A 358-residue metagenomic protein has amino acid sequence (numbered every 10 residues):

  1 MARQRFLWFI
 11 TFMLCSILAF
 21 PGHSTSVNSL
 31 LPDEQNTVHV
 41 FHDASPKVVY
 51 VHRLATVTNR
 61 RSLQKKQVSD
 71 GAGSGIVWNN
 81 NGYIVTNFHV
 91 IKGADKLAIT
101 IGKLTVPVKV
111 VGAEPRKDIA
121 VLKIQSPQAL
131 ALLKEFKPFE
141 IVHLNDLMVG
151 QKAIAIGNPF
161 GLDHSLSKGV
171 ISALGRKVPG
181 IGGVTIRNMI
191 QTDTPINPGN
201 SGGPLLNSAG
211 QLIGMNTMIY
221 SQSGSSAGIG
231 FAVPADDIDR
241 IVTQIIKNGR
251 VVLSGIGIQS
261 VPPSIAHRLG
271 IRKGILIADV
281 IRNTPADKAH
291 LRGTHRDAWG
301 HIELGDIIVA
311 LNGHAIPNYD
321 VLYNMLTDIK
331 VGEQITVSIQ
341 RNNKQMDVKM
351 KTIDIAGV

Functional and structural regions predicted by a protein language model:
M1-F9: Bacterial N-terminal signal peptides that target proteins for export
F9-I17: Bacterial N-terminal signal peptides
I17-H23: C-terminal segment of classical bacterial N-terminal signal peptides
H23-K273, I281-R282, Y319, Y323 (+3 more regions): Serine-dependent protease modules
I84-V85, K288-Y319: Conserved PDZ fold ligand-binding element
T105, Q345-D347: A structural signal for beta-strand boundary/capping segments at domain termini and interdomain linkers
